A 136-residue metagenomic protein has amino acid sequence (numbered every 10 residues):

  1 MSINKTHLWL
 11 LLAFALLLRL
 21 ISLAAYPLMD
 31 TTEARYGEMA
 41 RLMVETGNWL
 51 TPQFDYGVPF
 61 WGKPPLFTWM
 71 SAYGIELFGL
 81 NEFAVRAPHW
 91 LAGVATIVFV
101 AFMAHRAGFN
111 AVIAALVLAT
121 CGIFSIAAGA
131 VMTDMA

Functional and structural regions predicted by a protein language model:
M1-A136: Membrane-integral, polyisoprenol-dependent glycosyltransferases of the GT-C/oligosaccharyltransferase superfamily
